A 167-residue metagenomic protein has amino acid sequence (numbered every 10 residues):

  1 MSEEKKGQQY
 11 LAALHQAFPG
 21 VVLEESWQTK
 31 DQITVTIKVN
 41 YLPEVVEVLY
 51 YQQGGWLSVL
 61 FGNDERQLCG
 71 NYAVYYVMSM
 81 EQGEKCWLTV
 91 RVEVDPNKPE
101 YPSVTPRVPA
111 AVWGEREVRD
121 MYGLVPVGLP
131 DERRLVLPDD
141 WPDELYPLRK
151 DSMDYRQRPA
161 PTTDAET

Functional and structural regions predicted by a protein language model:
M1-T167: Terminal low-complexity/charged segments
